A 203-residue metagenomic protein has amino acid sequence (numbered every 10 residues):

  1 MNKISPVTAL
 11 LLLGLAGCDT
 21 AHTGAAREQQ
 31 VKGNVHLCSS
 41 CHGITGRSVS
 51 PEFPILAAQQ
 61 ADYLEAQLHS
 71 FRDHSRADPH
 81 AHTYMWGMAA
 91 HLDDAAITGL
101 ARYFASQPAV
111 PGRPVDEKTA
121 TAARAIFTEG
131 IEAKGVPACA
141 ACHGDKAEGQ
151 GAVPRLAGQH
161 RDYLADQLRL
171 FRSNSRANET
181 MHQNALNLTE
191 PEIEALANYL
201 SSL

Functional and structural regions predicted by a protein language model:
M1-E28, H69, S202-L203: N-terminal export/targeting leaders of redox proteins
C18-A21, E65, S106, A122-E129 (+5 more regions): Predominantly soluble domains enriched in secretory-pathway, periplasmic, or organellar proteins
C18-V35, R47-E52, S106-E132: Electrostatic cytochrome c docking/interface patches
G24-H74: The feature marks the first
E28-S39, A57-A58, E65, R124-A140 (+3 more regions): Sequence context surrounding c-type heme c attachment/ligation sites in exported
C38-T45, L100, V136-K146, L196: The canonical Cys-X-X-Cys-His
V49-I55, F71-P114, Q150-R155, S173-L203: Axial heme c-ligation environment in periplasmic c-type cytochrome domains
